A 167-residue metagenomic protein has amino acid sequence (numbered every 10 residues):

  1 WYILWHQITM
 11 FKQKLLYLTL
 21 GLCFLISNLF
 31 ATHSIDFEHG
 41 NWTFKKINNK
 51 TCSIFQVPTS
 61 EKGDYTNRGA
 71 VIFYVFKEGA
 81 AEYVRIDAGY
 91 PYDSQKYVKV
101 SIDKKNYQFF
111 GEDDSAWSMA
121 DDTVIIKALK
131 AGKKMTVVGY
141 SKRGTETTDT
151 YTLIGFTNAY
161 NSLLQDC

Functional and structural regions predicted by a protein language model:
H6-Q7, F30: N-terminal regions of proteins, emphasizing targeting and processing segments when present
I8-L18: Bacterial N-terminal signal peptides that target proteins for export
Q13, C23, A120-D121: Polar helix-capping/helix-linker motif
T19-S27: Bacterial N-terminal signal peptides
A31-C167: A generic "folded-domain core" signal
